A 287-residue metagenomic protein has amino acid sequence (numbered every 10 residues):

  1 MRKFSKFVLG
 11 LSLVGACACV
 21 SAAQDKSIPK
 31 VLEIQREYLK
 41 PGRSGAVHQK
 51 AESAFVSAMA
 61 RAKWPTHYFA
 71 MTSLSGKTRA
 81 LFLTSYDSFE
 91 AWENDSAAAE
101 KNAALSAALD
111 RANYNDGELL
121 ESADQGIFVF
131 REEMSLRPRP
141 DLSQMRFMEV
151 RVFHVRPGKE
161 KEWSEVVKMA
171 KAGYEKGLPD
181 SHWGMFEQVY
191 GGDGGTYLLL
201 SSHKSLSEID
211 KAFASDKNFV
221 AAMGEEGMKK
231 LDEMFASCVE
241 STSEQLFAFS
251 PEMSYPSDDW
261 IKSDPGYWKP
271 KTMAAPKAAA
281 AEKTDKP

Functional and structural regions predicted by a protein language model:
M1-K6: Positively charged n-region of N-terminal signal peptides that target proteins for export
V8-A18: Bacterial N-terminal signal peptides
A22-P287: Short S/T/G/P-rich N-terminal loop/turn motif that feeds into the first structured element of a domain
